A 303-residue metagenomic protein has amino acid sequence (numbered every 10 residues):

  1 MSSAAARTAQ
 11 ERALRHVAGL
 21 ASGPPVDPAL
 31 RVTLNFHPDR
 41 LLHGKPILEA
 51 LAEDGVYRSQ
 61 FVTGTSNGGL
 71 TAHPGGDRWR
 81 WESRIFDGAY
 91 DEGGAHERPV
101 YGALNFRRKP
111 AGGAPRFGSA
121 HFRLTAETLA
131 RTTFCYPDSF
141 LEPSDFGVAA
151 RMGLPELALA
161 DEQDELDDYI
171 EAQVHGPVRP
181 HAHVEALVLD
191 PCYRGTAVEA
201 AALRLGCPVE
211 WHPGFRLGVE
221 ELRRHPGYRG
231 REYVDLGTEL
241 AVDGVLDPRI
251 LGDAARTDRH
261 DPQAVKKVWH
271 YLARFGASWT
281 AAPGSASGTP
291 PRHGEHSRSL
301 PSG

Functional and structural regions predicted by a protein language model:
M1-R40, G55-G93, P110, F117-G303: Active-site-proximal loop/hinge segments that shape catalytic or ion-binding/gating pockets
G44-K45: Long, low-complexity, Ser/Thr/Gly/Pro-rich intrinsically disordered segments that act as flexible linkers and assembly
A52: Active-site neighborhood of HAD-like aspartate-dependent phosphohydrolases
D91-G113: Extended catalytic/binding region for NAD+/ADP-ribose chemistry, centered on the ART fold
